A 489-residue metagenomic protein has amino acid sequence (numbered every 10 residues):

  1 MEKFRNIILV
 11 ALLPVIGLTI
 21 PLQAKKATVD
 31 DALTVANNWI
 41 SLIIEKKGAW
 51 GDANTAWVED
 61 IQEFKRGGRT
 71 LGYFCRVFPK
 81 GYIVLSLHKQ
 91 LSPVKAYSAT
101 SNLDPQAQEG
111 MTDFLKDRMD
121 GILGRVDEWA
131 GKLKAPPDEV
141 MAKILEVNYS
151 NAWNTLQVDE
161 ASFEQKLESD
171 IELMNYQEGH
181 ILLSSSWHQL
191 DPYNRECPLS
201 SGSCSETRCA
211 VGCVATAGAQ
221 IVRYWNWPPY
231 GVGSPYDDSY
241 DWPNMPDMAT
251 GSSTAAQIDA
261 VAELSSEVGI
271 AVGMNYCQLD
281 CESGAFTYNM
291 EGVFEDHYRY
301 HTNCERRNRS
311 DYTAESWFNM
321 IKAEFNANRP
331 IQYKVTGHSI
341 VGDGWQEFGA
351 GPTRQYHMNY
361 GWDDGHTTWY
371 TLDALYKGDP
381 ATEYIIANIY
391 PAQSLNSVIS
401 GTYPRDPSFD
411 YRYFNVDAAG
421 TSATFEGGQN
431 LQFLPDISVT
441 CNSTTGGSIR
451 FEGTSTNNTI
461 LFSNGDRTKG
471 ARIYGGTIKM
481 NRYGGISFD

Functional and structural regions predicted by a protein language model:
M1-L9: Bacterial N-terminal signal peptides that target proteins for export
V10-G17: Bacterial N-terminal signal peptides
I20-A24: Sec/Tat signal peptide C-region and signal peptidase I cleavage site
A27-G68, I83, Q90-S186, E347-V416 (+1 more regions): Cys-His-centered catalytic/binding microenvironment captured across papain-like cysteine peptidases and homologous
N38-K46, H88, T216-P228, D296-H297 (+1 more regions): Structured segments of extracytoplasmic/periplasmic soluble domains in secreted or envelope-associated proteins
A53-G81, G292, H297-N359: Active-site-adjacent substructure of cysteine-protease-like catalytic cores
A96-S283: Active-site-adjacent structural segments surrounding the nucleophilic cysteine of cysteine proteases and isopeptidases
R329, R354, P407, R412-F414 (+8 more regions): The right-handed parallel beta-helix/beta-solenoid scaffold, focusing on the short coil/turn and N-cap positions
